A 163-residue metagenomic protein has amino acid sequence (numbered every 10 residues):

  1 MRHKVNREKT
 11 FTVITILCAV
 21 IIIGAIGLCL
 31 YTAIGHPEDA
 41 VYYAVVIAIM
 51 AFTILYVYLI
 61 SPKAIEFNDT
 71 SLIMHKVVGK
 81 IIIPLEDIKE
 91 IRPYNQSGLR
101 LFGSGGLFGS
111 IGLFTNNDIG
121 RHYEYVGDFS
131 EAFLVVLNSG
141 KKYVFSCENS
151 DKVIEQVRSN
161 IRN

Functional and structural regions predicted by a protein language model:
M1-P37, L134, G140-K142: N-terminal membrane-targeting/pre-transmembrane regions
R2, H75-S139: Non-transmembrane, membrane-adjacent beta-strand/coil modules in membrane-associated proteins and peripheral
V13, I91-S97, D151-N160: Short, surface-exposed linear segments at secondary-structure transitions and domain or protein termini
H36-A48: Hydrophobic alpha-helical transmembrane segments
V45-K63: Transmembrane alpha-helices and immediately adjacent membrane-cytoplasm interface residues in multi-pass integral
S61-V78, L85: Membrane-helix interface/capping segments
E66, I82, V144-C147: Short aromatic/basic micro-patch
E131-N160: Terminal membrane-proximal soluble interaction domains of membrane-associated proteins
